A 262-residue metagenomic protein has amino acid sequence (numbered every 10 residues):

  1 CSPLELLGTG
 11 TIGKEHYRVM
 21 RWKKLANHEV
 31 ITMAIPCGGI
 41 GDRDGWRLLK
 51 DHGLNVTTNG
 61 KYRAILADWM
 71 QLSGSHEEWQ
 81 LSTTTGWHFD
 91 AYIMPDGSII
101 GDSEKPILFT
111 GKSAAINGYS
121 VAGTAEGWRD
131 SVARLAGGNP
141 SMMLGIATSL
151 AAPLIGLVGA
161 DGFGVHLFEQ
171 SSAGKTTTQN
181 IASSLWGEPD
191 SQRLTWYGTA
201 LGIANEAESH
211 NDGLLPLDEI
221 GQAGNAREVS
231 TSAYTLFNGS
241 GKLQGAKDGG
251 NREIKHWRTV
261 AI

Functional and structural regions predicted by a protein language model:
C1-A136, N205, H210: Conserved glycine-centered beta->alpha loop in an early N-terminal alpha/beta scaffold
G74, A160-D161, S209-N211, K255-R258: Short loop/turn elements that form and flank the Walker-type P-loop nucleotide-binding site in RecA-like NTPase cores
T83, F89-D90, A226, R258-A261: Large, well-folded core regions of big proteins
I93, H166, L215-P216, A261: Structured core elements
S103-P189: P-loop NTPase catalytic core of nucleic-acid-dependent motor ATPases
A152-P153, L157, S172-T177, L201-I203 (+2 more regions): Flexible loop/turn segments at secondary-structure boundaries
T177-E228: AAA+/P-loop NTPase substrate/partner-engagement loops
T231, F237-A261: Replace "adjacent to P-loop NTPase cores in ATP/GTP-dependent enzymes" with "adjacent to NTP-binding cores
